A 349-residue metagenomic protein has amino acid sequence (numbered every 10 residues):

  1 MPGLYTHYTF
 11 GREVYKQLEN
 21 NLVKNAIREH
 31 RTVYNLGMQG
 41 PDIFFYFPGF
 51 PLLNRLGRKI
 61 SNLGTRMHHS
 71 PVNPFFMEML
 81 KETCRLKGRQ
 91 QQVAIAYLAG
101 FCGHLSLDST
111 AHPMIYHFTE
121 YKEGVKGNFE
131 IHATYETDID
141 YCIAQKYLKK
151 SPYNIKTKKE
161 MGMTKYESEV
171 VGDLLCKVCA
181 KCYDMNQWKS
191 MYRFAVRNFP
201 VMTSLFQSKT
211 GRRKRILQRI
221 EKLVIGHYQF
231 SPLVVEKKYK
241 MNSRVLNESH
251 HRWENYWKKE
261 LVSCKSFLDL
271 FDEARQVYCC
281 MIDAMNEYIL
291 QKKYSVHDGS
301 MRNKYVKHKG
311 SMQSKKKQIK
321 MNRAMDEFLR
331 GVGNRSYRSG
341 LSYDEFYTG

Functional and structural regions predicted by a protein language model:
M1-G100, L105-G349: N-terminal leader/auxiliary helical segments
